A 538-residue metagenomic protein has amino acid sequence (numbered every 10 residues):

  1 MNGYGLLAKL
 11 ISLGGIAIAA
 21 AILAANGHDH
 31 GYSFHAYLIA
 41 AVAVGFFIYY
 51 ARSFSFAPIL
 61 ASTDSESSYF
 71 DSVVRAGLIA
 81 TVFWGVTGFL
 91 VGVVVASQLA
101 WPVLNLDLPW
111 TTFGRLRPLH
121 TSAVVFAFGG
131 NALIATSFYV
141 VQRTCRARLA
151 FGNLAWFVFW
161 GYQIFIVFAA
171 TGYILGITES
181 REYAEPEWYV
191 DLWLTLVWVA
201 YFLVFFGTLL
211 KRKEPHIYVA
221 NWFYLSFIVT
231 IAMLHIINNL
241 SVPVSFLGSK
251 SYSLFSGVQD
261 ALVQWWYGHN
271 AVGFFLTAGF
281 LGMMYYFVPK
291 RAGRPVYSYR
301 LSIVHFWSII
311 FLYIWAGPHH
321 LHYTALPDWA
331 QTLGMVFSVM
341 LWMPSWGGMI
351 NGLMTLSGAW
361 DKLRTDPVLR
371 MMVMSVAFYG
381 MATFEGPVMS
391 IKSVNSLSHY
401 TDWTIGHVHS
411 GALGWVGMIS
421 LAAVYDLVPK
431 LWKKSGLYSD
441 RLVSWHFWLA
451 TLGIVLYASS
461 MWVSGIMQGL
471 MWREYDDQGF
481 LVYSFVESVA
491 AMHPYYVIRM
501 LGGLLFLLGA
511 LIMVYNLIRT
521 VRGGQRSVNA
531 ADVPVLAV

Functional and structural regions predicted by a protein language model:
Y4-A57, R75-I177, W188-L209, N221-F246 (+7 more regions): Hydrophobic cores of alpha-helical transmembrane segments in multi-pass integral membrane proteins
A61-S65, V489-M492: Short, charged/polar, low-complexity loop and linker segments that flank or interrupt alpha-helical bundles
S62-A76: Cytosolic juxtamembrane amphipathic/interface segments immediately preceding and feeding into a transmembrane helix
E179-E182, T324-P327, N395-H399: Membrane-interface helix termini and inter-helical loops of multi-pass transporters
P186, G248-S256: Surface-exposed loop and adjacent secondary-structure segments within mature catalytic domains
H216-V219: Extended, leucine-rich alpha-helical cores of fungal transcription factors
L254-V263, S398, W403-I405: Active-site-proximal inter-transmembrane loops
R526-V538: Short, highly charged, low-complexity non-transmembrane loops/tails of multi-pass membrane proteins
